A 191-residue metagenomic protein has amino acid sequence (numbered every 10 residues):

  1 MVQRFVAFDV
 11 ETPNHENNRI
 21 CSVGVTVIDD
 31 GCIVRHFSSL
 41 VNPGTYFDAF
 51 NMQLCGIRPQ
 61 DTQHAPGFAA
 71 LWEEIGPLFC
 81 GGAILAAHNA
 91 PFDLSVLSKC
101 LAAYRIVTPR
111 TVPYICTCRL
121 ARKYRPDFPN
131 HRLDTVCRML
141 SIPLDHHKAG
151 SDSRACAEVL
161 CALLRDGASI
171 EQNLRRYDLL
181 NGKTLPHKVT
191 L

Functional and structural regions predicted by a protein language model:
M1, V159-L191: Acidic two-metal-ion nuclease catalytic site recognized across multiple nuclease folds, prominently DnaQ/RNase D-T
M1-V112, P126-H147, H187-K188: Conserved non-catalytic scaffold segment of RNase H-like nuclease domains
T12-N14, R119, A155: Short, glycine/acidic-enriched loop or turn micro-motifs at the edges of active sites
L97, L120, C156-L160: Buried hydrophobic packing segments
P113-C116, L174-R176: Beta-strand segments within the central parallel beta-sheet cores of soluble alpha/beta enzyme folds
I115-P126: Short, flexible loop segments at boundaries between secondary-structure elements
K148-A162: Acidic, divalent-metal-coordinating active-site segment for phosphoryl/phosphodiester hydrolysis, typified by short
